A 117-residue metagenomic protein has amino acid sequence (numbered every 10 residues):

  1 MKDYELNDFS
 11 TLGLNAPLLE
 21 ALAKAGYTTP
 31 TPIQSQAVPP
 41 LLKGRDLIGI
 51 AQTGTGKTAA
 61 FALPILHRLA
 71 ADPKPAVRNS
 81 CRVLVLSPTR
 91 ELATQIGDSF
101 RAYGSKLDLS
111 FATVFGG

Functional and structural regions predicted by a protein language model:
M1-K2, N79: Generic signal for short, ordered secondary-structure residues within or immediately flanking folded domains
K2-A51, H67, A71: Conserved pre-motif I regulatory segment
T11, A16-T28, A76-G117: Conserved nucleic-acid-binding Ia/Ib motif block in the N-terminal RecA-like helicase ATPase lobe
Q34, G54, T89: Short, conserved phosphate/pyrophosphate- and ester-handling motifs at nucleotide-, phospho-/glycolipid
S35-L47, T58-A76, T94, D98-Y103: Walker A/P-loop NTP-binding motif
I48, T53-G56, G117: ATP-binding Walker
